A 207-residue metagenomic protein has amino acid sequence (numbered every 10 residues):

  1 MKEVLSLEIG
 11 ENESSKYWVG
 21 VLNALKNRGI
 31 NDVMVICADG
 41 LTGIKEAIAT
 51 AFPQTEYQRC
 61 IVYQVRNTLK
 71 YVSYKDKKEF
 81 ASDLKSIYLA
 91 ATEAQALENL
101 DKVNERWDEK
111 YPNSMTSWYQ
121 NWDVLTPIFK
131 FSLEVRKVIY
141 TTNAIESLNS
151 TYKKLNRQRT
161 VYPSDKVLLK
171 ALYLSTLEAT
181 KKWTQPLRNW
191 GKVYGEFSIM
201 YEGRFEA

Functional and structural regions predicted by a protein language model:
M1-C37, E46, A51-Q54, N121-V124 (+1 more regions): RNase H-like nuclease fold core
K2, I36-D39, C60-Y63, W118 (+2 more regions): Short, conserved catalytic/metal-binding motifs centered on acidic residues
G10-S14, I36, Y57-C60, V72-D76 (+2 more regions): A generic short alpha-helical patch detector that favors 3-5-residue windows in or near N-terminal regions
E11, K26-G29, C37, S73 (+4 more regions): Flexible interhelical turns and helix-capping residues at alpha-helix boundaries within structured domains
S15-W18, K77, D165: Short, charged, low-complexity patches
V35-T42, A47-D83: Conserved beta-strand -> loop -> alpha-helix junction used to position metal-binding or nucleic-acid-contacting
P53, S86-A207: Acidic/histidine-rich catalytic cores and adjacent linkers of DNA breakage/strand-transfer/modification proteins
